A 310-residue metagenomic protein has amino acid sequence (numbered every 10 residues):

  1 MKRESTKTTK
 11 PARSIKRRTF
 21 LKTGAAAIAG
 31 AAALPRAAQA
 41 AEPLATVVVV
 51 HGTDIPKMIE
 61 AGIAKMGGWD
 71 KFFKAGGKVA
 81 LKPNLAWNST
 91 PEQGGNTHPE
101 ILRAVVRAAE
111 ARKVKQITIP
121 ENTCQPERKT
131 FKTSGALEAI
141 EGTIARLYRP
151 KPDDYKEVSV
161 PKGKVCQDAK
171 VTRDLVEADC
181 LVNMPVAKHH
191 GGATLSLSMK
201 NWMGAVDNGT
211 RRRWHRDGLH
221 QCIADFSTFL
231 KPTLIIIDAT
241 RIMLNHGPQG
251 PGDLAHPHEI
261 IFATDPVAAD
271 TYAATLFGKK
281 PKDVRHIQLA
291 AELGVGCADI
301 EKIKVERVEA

Functional and structural regions predicted by a protein language model:
K2-A310: N-terminal and secondary-structure boundary signal
